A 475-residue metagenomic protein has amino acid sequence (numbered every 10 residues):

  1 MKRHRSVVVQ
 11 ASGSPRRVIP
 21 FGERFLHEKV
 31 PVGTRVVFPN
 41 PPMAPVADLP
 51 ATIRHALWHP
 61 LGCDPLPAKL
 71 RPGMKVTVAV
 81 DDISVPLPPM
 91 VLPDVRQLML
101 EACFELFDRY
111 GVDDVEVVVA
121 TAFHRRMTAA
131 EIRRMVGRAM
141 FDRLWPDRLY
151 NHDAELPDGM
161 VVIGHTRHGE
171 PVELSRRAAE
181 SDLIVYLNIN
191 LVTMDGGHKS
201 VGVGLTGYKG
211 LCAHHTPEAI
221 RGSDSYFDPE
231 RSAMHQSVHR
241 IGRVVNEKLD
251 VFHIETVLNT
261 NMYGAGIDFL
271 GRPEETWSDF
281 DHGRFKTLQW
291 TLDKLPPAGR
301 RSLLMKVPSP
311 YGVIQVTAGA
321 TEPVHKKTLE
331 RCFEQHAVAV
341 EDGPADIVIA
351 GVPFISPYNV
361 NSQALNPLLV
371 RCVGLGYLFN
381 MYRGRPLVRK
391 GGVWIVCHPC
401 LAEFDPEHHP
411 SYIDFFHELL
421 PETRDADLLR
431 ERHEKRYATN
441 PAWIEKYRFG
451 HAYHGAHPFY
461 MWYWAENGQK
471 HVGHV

Functional and structural regions predicted by a protein language model:
M1-I53: N-terminal amphipathic/basic leader segments beginning at the initiator methionine
P41-R71, G374-L375: N-terminal glycine-/serine-/threonine-rich phosphate-binding loop
C63, P67-T128, C372-L387, G392-W394 (+2 more regions): N-terminal active-site beta-alpha-beta segment that forms phosphate/nucleotide-binding and substrate-recognition loops
K75, A79-S84, N188, T256-L258 (+2 more regions): Short loop/turn segments at strand-loop or loop-helix junctions that form parts of catalytic or ligand-binding pockets
V85-L87, H124-M127, D158-G159, V192-M194 (+3 more regions): Flexible loop/turn segments at secondary-structure boundaries
A130-V162, R424-K435: A glycine-rich helix N-cap at a beta->alpha junction
F141-P344, G351-F354, L375-N380, P386-V388: Conserved, well-structured core segments that form the ligand-binding/active-site neighborhood of functional domains
S362-A364, L368-V475: C-terminal catalytic subdomain
